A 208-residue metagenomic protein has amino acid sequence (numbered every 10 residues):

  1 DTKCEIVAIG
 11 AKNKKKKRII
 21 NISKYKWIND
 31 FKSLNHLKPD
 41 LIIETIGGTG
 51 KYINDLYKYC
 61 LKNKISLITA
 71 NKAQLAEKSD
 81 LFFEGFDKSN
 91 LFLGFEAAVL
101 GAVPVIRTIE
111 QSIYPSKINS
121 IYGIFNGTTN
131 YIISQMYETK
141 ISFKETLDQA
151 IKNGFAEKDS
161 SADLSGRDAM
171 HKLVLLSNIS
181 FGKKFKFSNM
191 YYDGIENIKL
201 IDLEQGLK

Functional and structural regions predicted by a protein language model:
D1-K62: N-terminal glycine-/serine-/threonine-rich beta1-alpha1-beta2 phosphate-ribose binding loop of Rossmann-like
T2-K3, W27, L75, S79 (+6 more regions): Generic structural signal for well-ordered, non-membrane alpha-helical segments in soluble metabolic enzymes
I28, L41-E44, I68-A70, L93-A97 (+1 more regions): General beta-strand structural signal in soluble alpha/beta enzymes
L34, Y59-C60, F86, A150 (+1 more regions): Generic structural signal for hydrophobic
G48-N63, A70-Q111: Rossmann-fold NAD(P)-binding glycine/threonine-rich loop
D87-A156, S161-D163, R167-D168: Rossmann-like NAD(P)H-binding beta-loop-alpha module
E145-K208: Substrate-binding/catalytic subdomain of NAD(P)-dependent oxidoreductase enzymes
